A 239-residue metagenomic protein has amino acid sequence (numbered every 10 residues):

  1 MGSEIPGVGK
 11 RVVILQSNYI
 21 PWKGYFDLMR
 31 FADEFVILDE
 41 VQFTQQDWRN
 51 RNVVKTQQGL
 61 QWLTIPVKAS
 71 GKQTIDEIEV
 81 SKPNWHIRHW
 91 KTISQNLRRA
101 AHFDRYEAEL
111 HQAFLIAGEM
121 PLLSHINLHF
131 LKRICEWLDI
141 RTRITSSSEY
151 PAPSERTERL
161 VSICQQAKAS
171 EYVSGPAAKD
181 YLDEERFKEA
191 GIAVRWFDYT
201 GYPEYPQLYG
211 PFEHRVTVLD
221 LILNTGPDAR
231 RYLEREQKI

Functional and structural regions predicted by a protein language model:
G2-I239: Residues lining hydrophobic/aromatic ligand-binding pockets adjacent to catalytic sites
